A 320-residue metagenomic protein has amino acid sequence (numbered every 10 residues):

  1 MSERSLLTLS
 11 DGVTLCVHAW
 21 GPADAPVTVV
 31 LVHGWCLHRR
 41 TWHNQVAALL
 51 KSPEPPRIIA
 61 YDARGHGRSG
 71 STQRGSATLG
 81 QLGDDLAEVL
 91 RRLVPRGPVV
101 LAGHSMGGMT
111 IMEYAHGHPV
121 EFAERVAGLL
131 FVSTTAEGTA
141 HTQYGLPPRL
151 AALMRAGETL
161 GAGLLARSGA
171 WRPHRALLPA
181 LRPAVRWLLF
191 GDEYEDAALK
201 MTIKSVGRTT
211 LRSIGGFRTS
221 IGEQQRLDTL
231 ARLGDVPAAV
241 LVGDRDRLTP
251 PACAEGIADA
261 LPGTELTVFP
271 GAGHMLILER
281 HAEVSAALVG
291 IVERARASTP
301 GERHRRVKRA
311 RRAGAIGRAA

Functional and structural regions predicted by a protein language model:
V13, H18-S71, V89-R92: Conserved HGGG/HGGXW glycine-rich cap/lid loop of the alpha/beta-hydrolase fold
V30-G34, H104, V242-G243: The conserved beta1-alpha1 loop
R57-R125, A136, T142, A286: Active-site loop/oxyanion-hole signature of alpha/beta-hydrolase fold enzymes
H116, V120-A170: Flexible "cap/lid" loop of the alpha/beta hydrolase fold
A140, A166-R232: Conserved alpha/beta-hydrolase catalytic His-Asp/Glu region
L233-G234, V240-V242, D246: Short beta-strand/loop motif that positions the catalytic acidic residue of the alpha/beta-hydrolase fold
R247-C253: Conserved alpha/beta-hydrolase "acid-adjacent" motif
P262-A320: Catalytic active-site module of serine/aspartate enzymes centered on a nucleophile-bearing elbow/loop
